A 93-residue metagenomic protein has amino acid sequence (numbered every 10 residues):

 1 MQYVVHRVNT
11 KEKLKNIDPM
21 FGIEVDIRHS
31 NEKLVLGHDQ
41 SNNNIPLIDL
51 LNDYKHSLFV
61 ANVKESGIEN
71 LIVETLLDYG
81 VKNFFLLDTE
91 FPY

Functional and structural regions predicted by a protein language model:
M1-Y93: Phosphate-group recognition and catalysis centered on beta-loop-alpha active-site segments
